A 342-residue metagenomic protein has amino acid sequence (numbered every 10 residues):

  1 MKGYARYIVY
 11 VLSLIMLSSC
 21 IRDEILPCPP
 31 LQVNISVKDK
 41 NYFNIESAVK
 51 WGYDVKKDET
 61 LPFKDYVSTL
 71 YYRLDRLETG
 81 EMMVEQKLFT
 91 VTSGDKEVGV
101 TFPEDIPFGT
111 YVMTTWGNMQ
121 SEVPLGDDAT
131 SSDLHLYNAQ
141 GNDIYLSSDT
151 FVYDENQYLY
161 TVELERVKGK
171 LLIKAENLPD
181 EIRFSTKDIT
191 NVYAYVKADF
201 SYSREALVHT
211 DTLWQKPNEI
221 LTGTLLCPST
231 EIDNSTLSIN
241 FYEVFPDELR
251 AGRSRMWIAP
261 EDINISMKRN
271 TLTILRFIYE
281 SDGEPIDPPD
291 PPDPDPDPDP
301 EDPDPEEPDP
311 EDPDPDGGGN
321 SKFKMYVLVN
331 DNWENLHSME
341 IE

Functional and structural regions predicted by a protein language model:
M1-I8: Bacterial N-terminal signal peptides that target proteins for export
M16-S19: C-terminal motif of bacterial Sec signal peptides marking the signal peptidase cleavage site
R22-V112, E122, R269-D295, P305-E342: Acidic/polar, low-complexity intrinsically disordered N-terminal segments immediately downstream of a Sec signal
Q32-S36, Y71, V112-T114, L159-T161 (+3 more regions): Beta-strand secondary-structure signal
L61-G126, R183-T271, H337-E342: Tryptophan-paired
D127-T161, A251-G283: Short beta-strand elements
T161-K168, S229-E231: Conserved "repeat-terminator" motif of extracellular CCP/Sushi domains
R166-F184: Surface-exposed interaction/gating patches
